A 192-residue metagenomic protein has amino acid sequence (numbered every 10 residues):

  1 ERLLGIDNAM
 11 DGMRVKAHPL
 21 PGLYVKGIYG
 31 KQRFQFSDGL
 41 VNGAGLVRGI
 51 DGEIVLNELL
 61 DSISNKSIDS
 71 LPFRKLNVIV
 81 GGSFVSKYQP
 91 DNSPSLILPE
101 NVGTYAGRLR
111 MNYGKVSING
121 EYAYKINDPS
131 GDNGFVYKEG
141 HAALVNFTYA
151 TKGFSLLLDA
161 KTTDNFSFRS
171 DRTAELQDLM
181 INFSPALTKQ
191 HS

Functional and structural regions predicted by a protein language model:
R2-S192: Signature for the C-terminal beta-barrel architecture of outer-membrane proteins
